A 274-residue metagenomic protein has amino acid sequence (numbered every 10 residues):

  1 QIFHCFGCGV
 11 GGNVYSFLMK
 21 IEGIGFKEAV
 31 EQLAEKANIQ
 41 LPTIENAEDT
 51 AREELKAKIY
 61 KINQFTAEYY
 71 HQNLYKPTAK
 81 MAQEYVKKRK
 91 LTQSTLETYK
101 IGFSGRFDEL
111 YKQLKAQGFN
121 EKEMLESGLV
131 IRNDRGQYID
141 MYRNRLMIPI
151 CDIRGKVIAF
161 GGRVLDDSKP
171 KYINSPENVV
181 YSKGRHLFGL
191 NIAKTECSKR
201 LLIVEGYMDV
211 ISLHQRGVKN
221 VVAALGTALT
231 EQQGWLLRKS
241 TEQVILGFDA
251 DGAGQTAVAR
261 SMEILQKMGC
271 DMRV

Functional and structural regions predicted by a protein language model:
Q1-K122, R145, S175: Non-catalytic accessory segments of DNA primases and related replication-initiation nucleases
C5, N13, D152, E205 (+2 more regions): Acidic active-site catalytic centers that drive phospho-/nucleotidyl reactions and related ester hydrolyses
V10, G25, A29, R185 (+3 more regions): Short acidic-hydrophobic sequence patches enriched in Asp/Glu that either
L18, A224-G226, F248-D249: Short beta->alpha connector loops at strand-helix junctions that form conserved, small/polar/Pro-enriched
K36, L265-M268: Change "in soluble alpha/beta enzymes" to "in soluble alpha/beta proteins
E48, K100, T227-A228, D251: Conserved beta-strand edge residues that scaffold enzyme active sites
A51-K58, I62-F65, E84, R106-V244 (+2 more regions): Phosphate-handling DNA/RNA-contact segment within nucleic-acid enzymes
G269-V274: C-terminal or mid-to-C-terminal helical accessory/interaction module adjacent to the motor/catalytic core
